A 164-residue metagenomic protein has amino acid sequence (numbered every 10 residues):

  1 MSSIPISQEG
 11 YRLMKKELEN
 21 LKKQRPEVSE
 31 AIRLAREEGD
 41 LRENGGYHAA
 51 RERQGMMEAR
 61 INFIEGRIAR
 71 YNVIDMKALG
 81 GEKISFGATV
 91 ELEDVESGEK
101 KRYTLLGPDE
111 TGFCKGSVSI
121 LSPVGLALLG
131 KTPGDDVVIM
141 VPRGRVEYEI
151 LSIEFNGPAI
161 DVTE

Functional and structural regions predicted by a protein language model:
M1-A59, D161-E164: N-terminal cationic and glycine-rich segments that engage phosphates or anionic surfaces
M1-I6, Y71, G116, L121: Short, exposed beta-strand "edge-strand" segments with a Pro/Gly-rich flavor and a Y/T-containing core
P5-G10, I64-G66, R102: Short amphipathic alpha-helical segments, especially helix-boundary/capping motifs
L13-M14, N20-L21, R53-A59, I68-R70 (+3 more regions): Generic detector of short, locally flexible boundary/turn motifs and exposed helical patches
E17, L21-Q24, A31, A35 (+5 more regions): Conserved, well-folded catalytic cores of nucleic-acid-processing and energy-transducing macromolecular machines
G45-A78, E82: Internal alpha/beta loop-helix hairpins
I74-G157: Non-DNA-binding regulatory cores of transcription-related proteins, predominantly C-terminal effector-binding
